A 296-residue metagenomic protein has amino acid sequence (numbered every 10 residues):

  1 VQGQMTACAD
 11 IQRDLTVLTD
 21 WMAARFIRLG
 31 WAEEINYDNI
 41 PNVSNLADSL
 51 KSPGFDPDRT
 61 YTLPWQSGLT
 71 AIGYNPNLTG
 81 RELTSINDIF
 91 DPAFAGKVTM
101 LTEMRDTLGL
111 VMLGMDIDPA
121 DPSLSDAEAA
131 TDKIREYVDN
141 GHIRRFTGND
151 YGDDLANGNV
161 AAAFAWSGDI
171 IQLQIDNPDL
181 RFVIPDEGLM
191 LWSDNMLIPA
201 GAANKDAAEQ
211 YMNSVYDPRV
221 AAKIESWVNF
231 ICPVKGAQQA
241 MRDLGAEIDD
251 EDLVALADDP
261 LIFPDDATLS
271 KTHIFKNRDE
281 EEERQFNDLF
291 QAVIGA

Functional and structural regions predicted by a protein language model:
V1-R25: Early extracytoplasmic/lumenal segment of secretory-pathway proteins
D20-E33, D48-L50, F55-T84, R105-M115 (+1 more regions): Periplasmic solute-binding protein
M22-R25, T99-E103, T107, V111 (+1 more regions): Ligand-binding pocket segment of bilobal, Venus flytrap-like solute-binding proteins
I27-I35, D56-R59, Q172-I184, L244-L256: Ligand-binding "clamshell"
E33-S44, T62, P178-M190, P199-A202: Short beta-strand->loop
D88-T102: Short loop->beta-strand "edge-of-pocket" segments that line small-molecule binding or catalytic clefts across diverse
P199-L269: Mature extracytoplasmic/periplasmic domains
I262-A296: Conserved C-terminal helix/tail region of periplasmic/extracytoplasmic solute-binding proteins
